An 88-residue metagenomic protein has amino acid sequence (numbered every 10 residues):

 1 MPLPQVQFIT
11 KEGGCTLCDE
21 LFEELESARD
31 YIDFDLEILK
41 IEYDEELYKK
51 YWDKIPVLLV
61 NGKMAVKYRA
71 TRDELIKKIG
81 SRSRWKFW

Functional and structural regions predicted by a protein language model:
M1-S27: Local sequence-structure signature of Cys/Sec-based thiol-disulfide redox active-site neighborhoods
T10, L39, K67: Small/polar loops that bind or transfer phosphate-bearing groups
D19-E20, K49-K50, A70: Generic recognition of short, well-ordered alpha-helical segments
E23-S27, K49, K77-G80: Replace "anionic and nucleotidyl ligands
R29-D33: Short helix-capping segments at alpha-helix termini
F34-E45: Thiol-based oxidoreductase modules, predominantly thioredoxin-like and allied folds used for disulfide exchange
K49-L58: Structural micro-motif
V60-W88: Non-catalytic, surface beta->alpha helical segment in thiol-disulfide oxidoreductase systems
